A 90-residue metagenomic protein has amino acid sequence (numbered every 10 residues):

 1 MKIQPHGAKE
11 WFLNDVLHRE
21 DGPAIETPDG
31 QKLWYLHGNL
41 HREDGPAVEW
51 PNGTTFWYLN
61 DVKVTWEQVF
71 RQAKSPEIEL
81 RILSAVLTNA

Functional and structural regions predicted by a protein language model:
M1-A90: Glycine/tyrosine- and acidic-biased, solvent-exposed loop/turn segments at the edges of beta-strands
